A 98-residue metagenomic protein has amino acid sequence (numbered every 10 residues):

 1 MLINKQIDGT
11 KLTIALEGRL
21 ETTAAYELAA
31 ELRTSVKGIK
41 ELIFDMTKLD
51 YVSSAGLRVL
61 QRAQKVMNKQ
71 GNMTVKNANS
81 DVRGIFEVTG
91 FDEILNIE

Functional and structural regions predicted by a protein language model:
L2-A29, T47: STAS-typified acidic loop motif
T22-I94: Amphipathic alpha-helical interaction surfaces in cytosolic regulatory modules
N96-E98: Short acidic-hydrophobic, aromatic-tinged amphipathic segments that line or gate anion-handling sites
